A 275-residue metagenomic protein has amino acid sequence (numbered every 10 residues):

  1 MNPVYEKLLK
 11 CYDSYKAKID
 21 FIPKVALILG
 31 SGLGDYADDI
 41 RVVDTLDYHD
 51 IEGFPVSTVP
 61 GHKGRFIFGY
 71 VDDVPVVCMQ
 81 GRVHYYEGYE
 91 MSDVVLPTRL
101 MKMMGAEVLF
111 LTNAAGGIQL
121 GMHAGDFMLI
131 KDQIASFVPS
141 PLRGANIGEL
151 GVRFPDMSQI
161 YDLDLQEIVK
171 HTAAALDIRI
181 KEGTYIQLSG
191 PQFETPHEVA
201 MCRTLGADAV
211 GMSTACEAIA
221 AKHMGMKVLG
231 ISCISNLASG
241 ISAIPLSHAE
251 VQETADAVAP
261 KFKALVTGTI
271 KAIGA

Functional and structural regions predicted by a protein language model:
M1-M157: Metabolite-binding pocket within alpha/beta catalytic cores that recognizes anionic/polar moieties
M101-G105, R203, K222: Non-catalytic positions within long, well-ordered alpha-helices that form the structural scaffold/packing of enzyme
E107-V108, D208, K227: Short acidic/polar active-site loop segments enriched in Thr and Asp
L150-Y161, A173, Q187, V199 (+1 more regions): Polyanion-binding loop/helix "lid" in catalytic or ligand-binding cores
Q166, H171-D208, V266, I273-G274: Active-site/ligand-binding-proximal alpha/beta "capping" segment
M212-E250: Zn-dependent metallopeptidase/amidohydrolase metal-coordination segment
S239-A275: His/Asp/Glu-rich mid-to-C-terminal helical/loop segments that flank catalytic regions of hydrolases
